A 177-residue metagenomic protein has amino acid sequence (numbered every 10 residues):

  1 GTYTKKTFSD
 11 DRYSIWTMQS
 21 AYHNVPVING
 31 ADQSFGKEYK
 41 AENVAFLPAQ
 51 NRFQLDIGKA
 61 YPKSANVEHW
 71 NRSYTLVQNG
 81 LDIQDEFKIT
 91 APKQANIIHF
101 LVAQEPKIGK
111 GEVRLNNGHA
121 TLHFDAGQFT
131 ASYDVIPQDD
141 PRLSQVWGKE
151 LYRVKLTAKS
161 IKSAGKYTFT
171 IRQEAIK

Functional and structural regions predicted by a protein language model:
T2-K177: CBM-like, beta-strand-rich accessory domains located in the C-terminal region of large, secreted polysaccharide-active
